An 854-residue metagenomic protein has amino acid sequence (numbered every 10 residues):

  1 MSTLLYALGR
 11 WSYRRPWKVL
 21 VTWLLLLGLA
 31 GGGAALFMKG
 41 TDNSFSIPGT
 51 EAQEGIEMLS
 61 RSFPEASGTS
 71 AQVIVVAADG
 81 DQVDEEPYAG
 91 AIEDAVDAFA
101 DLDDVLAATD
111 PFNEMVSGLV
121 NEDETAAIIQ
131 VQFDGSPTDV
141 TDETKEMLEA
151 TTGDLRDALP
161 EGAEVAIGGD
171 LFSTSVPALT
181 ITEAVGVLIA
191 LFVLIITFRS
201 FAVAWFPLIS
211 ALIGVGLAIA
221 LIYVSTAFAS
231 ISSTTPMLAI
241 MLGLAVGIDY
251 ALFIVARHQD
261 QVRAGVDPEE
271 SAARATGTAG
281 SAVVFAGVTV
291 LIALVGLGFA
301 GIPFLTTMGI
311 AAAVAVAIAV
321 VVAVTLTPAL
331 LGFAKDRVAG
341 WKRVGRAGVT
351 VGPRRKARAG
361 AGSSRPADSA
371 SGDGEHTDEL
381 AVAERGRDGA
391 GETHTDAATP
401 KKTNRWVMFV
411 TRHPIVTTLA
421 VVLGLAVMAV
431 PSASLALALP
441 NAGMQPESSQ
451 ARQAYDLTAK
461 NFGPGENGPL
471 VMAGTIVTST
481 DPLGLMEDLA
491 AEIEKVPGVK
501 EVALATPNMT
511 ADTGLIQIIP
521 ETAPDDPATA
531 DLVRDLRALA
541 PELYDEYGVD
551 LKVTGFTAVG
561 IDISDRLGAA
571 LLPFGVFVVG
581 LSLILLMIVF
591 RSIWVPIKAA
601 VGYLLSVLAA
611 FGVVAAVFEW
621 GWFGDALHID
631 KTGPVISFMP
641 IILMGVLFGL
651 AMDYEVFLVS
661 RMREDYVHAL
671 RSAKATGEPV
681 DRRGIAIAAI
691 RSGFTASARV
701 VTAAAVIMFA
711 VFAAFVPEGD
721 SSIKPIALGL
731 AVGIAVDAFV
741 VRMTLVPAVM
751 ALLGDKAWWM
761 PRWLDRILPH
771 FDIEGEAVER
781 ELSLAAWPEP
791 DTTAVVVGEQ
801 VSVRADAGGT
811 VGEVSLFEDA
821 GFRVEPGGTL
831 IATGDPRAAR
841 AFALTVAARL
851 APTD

Functional and structural regions predicted by a protein language model:
M1-K39, V105, E122-E124, S136-L437 (+2 more regions): Membrane-embedded transmembrane helical bundles of large multi-pass transporters/channels
L24-L25, G32-T41, F45-P48, I56 (+1 more regions): N-terminal cofactor/phosphate-binding cores enriched in small/glycine residues, especially glycine-rich loops such as
S44-S46, F172-T174, G808: Short linear X-Pro dipeptides
G49-S70, D79-V165, S434-G624: Structured non-transmembrane domains adjacent to transmembrane bundles in polytopic membrane proteins
A777-R804, G809: ABC-family P-loop ATPase nucleotide-binding domain
G798-V803, G809-E825: Conserved beta-strand
G812-L816, E825-A851: Glycine-rich P-loop/Walker A and Walker A-like loops and their local beta1-loop-alpha1 context in P-loop NTPases
D854: Conserved nucleotide-sensing/catalytic segment adjacent to the nucleotide-binding pocket in NTP-handling enzymes
